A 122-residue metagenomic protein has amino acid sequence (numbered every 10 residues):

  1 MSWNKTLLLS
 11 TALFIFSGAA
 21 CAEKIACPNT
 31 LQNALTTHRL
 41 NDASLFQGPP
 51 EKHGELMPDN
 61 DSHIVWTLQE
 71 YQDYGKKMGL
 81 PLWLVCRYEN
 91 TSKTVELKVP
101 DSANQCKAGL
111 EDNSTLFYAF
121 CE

Functional and structural regions predicted by a protein language model:
M1, A20-C21: Intrinsic low-complexity, intrinsically disordered segments enriched in polar/basic residues
M1-L8: Bacterial N-terminal signal peptides that target proteins for export
I15-A19: N-terminal signal peptide c-region/cleavage motif recognized by signal peptidases
C21-E122: Mitochondrial intermembrane space
